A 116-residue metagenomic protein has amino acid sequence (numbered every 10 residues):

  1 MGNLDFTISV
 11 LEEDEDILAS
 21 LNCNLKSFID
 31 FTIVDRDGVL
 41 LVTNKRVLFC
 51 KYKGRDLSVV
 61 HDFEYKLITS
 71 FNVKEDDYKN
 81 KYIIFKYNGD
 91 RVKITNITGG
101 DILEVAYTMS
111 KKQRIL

Functional and structural regions predicted by a protein language model:
M1-L40: Anionic N-terminal interaction surfaces
E15-N24, Y52-D62, T108-S110: Short charge-dense sequence patches
S27-V39, T43-Y82, R91: Phosphoinositide-binding peripheral membrane targeting modules
V39, N96-G100, R114: Short, charged low-complexity intrinsically disordered segments located at boundaries of structured domains
K66, K93-I97, L116: Short secondary-structure transition/capping segments
F85: Short aromatic-centered micro-motifs
G89-V105: Canonical phosphoinositide-binding patch of PH/PH-like domains
D101-L116: Pleckstrin homology
